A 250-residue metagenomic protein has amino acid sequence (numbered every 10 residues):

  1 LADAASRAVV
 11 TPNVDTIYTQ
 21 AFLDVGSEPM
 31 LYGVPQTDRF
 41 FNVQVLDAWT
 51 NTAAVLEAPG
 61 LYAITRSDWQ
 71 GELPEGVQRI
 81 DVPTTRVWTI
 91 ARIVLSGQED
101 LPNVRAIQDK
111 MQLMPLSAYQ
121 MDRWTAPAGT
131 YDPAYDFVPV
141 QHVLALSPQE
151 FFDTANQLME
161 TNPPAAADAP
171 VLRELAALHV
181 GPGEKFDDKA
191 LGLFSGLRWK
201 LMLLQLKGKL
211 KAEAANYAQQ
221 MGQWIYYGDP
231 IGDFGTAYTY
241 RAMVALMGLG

Functional and structural regions predicted by a protein language model:
L1-G250: A compositional/structural signature for long, glycine/proline-rich flexible linkers and loops on extracytoplasmic
